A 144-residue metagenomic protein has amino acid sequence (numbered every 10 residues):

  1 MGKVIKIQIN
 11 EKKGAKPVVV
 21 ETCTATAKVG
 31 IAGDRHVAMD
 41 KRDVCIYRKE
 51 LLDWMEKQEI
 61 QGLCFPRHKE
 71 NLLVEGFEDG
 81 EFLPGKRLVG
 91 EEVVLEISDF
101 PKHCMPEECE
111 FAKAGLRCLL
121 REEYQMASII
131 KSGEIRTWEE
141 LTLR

Functional and structural regions predicted by a protein language model:
M1-R144: Metal-cofactor-dependent catalytic cores
